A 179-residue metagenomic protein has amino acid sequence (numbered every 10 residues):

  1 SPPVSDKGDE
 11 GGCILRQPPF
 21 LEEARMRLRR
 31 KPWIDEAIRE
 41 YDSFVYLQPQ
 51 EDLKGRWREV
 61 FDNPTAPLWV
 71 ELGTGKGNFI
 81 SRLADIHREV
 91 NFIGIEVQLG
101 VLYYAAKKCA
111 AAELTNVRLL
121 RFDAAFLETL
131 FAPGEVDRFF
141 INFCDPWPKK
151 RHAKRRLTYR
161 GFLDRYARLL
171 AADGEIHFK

Functional and structural regions predicted by a protein language model:
K7-G8: Glycine-biased, low-complexity coil/linker segments
R16-L68, N78-D85: S-adenosyl-L-methionine
G73-G75: Class I SAM-dependent methyltransferase "Motif I" SAM/SAH-binding loop
Q98: Conserved SAM/SAH-binding beta-strand->alpha-helix loop
L102-Y104: Short alpha-helix immediately C-terminal to the canonical SAM-binding loop
K107-P133: S-adenosyl-L-methionine
T158-A172: A short glycine-rich, Lys/Arg-flanked "PGG" loop and its adjoining helix->strand segment in the class I
D173-K179: Conserved beta-strand signature within the Rossmann-like core of class I S-adenosyl-L-methionine
